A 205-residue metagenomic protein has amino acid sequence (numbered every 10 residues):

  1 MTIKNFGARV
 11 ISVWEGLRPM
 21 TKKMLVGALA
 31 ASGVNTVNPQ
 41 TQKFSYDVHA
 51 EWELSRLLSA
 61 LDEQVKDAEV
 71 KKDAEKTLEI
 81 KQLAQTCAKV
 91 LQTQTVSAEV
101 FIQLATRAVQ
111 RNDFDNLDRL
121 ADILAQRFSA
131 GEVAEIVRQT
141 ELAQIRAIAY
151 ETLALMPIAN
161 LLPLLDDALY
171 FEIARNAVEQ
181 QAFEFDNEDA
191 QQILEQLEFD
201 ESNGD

Functional and structural regions predicted by a protein language model:
T2-G33: N-terminal "cap/leader" segments of large eukaryotic alpha-helical scaffolds
G16, P39-S59, K72-V96, T106-R127 (+5 more regions): Structural detector for internal amphipathic alpha-helices that build alpha-solenoid repeat scaffolds
S59, E63-D67: Fungi-biased detector of serine/threonine-rich, proline/acidic low-complexity intrinsically disordered regions
N187: Conserved, well-structured core segments
A190-D205: Terminal, low-structured helical/coil segments at or just beyond the last alpha-helical repeat
